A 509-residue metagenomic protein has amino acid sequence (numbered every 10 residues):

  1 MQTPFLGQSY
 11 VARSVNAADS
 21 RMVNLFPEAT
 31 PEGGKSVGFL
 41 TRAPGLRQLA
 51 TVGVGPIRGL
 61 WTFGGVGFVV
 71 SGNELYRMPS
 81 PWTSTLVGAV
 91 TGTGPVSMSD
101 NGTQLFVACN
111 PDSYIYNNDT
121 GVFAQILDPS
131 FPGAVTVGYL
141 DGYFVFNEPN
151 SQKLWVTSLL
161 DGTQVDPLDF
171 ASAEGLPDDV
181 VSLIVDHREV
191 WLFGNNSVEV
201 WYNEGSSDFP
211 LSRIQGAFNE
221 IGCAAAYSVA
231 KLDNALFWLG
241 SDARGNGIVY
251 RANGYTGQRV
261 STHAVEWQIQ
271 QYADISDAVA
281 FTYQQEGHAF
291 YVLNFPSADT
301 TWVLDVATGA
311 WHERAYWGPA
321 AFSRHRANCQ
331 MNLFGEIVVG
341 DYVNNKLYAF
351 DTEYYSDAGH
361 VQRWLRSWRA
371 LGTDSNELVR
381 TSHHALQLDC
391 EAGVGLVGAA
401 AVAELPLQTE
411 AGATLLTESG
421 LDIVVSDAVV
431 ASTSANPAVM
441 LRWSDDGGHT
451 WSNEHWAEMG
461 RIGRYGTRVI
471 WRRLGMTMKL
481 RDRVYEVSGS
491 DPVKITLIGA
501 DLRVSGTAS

Functional and structural regions predicted by a protein language model:
M1-T103, E220-L236, S241-S509: Beta-sheet repeat architectures centered on beta-propellers
T51-V54, I126-V135, E174-D178, S182 (+1 more regions): Surface-exposed ligand/attachment interfaces on beta-rich extracellular proteins
F63, Y139-L140, D186, L232: Structural WD40 beta-propeller signal
G72-N73, N110-P111, P149-S151, R188 (+4 more regions): Surface-exposed loop/turn positions within WD40 beta-propeller blades
P79-W82, N117-G121, L159-D161, E204-S206 (+2 more regions): Short loop/turn segments that connect beta-strands within beta-propeller blades
N118-G142, P167: Asp-box/WD-like beta-propeller blade repeats and closely related beta-sheet repeat scaffolds
L160-S172: A short, charged helix-loop
W191-G216: Surface-exposed extracellular loop regions of Gram-negative outer-membrane beta-barrel proteins
